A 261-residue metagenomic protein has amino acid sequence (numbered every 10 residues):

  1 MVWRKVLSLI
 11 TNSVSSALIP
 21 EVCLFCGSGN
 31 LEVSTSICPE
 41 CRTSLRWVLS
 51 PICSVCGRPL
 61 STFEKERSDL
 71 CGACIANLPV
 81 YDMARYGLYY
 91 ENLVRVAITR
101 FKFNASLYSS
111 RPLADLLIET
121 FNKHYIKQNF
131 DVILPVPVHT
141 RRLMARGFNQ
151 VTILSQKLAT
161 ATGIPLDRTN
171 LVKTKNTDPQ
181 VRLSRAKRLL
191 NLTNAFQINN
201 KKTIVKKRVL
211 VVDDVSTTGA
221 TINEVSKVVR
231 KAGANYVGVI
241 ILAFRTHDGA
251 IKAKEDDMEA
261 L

Functional and structural regions predicted by a protein language model:
M1-D213, T217-L261: Glycine-rich phosphate/pyrophosphate-handling loop used in enzymes and phosphotransfer proteins
